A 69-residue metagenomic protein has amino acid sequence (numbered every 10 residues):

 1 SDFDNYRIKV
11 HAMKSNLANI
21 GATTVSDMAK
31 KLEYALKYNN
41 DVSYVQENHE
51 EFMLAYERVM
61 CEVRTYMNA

Functional and structural regions predicted by a protein language model:
S1-R7: Helix-loop segments that flank and shape redox-cofactor active sites
M13: An anion-binding catalytic pocket shared by soluble metabolic enzymes
N16-A69: Amphipathic, coiled-coil-like alpha-helical segments
